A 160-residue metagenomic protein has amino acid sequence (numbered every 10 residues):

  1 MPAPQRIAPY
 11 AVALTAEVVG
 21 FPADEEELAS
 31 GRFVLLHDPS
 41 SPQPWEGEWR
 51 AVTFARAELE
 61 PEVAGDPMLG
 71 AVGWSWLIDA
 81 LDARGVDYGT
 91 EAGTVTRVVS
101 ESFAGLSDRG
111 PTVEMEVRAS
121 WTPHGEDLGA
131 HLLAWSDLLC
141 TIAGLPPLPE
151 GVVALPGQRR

Functional and structural regions predicted by a protein language model:
M1-A23, G47, A83, D87 (+1 more regions): Positively charged, low-complexity terminal tracts and the immediately adjacent first secondary-structure elements
R6, S41-E46, A64-G65: Acidic (Asp/Glu-rich) sequence patches and key acidic residues that form negatively charged surfaces used
A11-R56: A glycine-rich, hydrophobic loop/mini-helix early in the fold
A23-E25, E62-D66, E126-H131: Short, conserved charged micro-motifs
G31-H37, V98-R118: Aromatic/basic-lined ligand-recognition segments that form π-stacking hydrophobic pockets flanked by Lys/Arg to engage
E46-P61, P111-S120: Glycine-rich, often proline-containing surface loops adjacent to acidic residues and nearby aromatics that form
P67-G105: Short, internal acidic amphipathic alpha-helical interface segments that mediate docking to partner proteins
R118-R160: Mixed-charge, glycine-accented linear interaction segment located at domain edges/termini
